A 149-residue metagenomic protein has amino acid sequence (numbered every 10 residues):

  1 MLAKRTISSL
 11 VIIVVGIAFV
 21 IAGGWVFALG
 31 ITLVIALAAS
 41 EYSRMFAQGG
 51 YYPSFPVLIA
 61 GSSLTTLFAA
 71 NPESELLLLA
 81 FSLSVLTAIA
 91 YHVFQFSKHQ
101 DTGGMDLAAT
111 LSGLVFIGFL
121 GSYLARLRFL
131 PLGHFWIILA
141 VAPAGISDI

Functional and structural regions predicted by a protein language model:
L2-I149: Membrane-embedded alpha-helical bundles of polytopic integral membrane proteins
